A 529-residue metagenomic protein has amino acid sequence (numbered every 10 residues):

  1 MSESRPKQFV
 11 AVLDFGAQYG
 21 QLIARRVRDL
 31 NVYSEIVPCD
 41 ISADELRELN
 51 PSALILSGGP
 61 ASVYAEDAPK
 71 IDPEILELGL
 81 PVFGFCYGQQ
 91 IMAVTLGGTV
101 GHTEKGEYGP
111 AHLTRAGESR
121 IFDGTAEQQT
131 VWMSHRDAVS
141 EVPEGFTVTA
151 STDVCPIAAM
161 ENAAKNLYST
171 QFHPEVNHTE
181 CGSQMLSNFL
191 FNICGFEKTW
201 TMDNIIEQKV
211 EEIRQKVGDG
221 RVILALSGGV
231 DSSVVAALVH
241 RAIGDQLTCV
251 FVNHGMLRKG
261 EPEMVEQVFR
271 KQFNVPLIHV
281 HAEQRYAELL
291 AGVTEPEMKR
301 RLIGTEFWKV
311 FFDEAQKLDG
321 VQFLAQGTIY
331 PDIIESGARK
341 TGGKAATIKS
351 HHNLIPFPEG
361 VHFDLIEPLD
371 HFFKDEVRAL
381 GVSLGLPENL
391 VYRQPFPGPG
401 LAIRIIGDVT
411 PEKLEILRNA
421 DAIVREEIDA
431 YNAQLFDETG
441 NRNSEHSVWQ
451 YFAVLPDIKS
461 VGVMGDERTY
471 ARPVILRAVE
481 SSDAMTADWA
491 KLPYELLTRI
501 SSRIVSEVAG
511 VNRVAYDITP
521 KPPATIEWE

Functional and structural regions predicted by a protein language model:
M1-A53, P60-E66, K70-I71, L76-L78 (+3 more regions): RNA-binding accessory domains that recognize and position tRNA/RNA substrates
S57-P60, I329: Short glycine-/small-residue-rich Rossmann-like dinucleotide-binding loops
V82-G88: Conserved helicase ATPase motor motifs in RecA-like P-loop NTPase domains
E175, I329-Y330: Catalytic metal-binding/acid-base residues of hydrolase active sites
Q326-T328, I334: Extended catalytic-interface subdomain
